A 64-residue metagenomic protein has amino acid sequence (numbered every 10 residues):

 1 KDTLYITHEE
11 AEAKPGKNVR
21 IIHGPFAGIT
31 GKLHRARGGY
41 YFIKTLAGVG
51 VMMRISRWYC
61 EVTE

Functional and structural regions predicted by a protein language model:
K1-E64: Ferredoxin-like alpha/beta domains used as RNA- or RNAP-binding modules
